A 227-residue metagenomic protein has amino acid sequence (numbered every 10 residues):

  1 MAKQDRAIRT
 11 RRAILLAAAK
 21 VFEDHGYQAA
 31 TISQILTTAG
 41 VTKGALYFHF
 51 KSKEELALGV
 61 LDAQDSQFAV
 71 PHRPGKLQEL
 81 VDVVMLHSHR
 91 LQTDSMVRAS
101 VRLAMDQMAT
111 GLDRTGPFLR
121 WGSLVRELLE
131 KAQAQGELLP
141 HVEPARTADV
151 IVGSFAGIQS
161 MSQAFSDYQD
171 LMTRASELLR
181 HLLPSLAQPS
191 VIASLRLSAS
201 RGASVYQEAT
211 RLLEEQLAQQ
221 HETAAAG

Functional and structural regions predicted by a protein language model:
M1-H25, A29-V41, K51-L58: Basic, helix-initiating cap at the start of DNA-binding domains
A17-D24, Q67, V150, S154-M161: Solvent-exposed, amphipathic alpha-helical segments
G44: Key DNA-contact positions within bacterial/archaeal DNA-binding proteins
G59, Q67-V97, A148: Hydrophobic alpha-helical connector segments
Q64: Conserved phosphoryl-transfer catalytic core
Q78, D82, L86, R90 (+3 more regions): C-terminal peripheral helix-coil segments that are non-catalytic and often amphipathic
H89-L138: Short secondary-structure transition hinges
W121-A148, S154, M161-D167: Hydrophobic alpha-helical bundle segments that form small-molecule/ligand-binding pockets
